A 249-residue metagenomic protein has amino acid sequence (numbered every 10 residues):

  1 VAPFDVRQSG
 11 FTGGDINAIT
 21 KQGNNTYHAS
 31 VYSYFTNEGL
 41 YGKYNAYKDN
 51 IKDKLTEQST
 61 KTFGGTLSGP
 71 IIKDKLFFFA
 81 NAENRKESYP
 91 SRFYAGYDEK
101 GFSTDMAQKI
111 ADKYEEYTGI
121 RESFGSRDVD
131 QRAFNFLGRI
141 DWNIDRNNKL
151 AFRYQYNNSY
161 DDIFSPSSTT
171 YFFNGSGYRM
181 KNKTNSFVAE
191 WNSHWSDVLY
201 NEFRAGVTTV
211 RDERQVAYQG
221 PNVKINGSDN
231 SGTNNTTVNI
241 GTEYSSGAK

Functional and structural regions predicted by a protein language model:
V1-Y34, G42, T62-K75: A beta-strand signature from Gram-negative outer-membrane beta-barrel systems, especially the internal plug domain
P3, S33-G39, N84-S88, Y156-Y160 (+1 more regions): Transmembrane beta-strands of outer-membrane beta-barrel pores
P3-D5, I51-D53, F124-S126: Short, P/G- and charge-enriched loop/turn segments at secondary-structure junctions
S9-F11, Y41-Y44, F79, Y89-Y94 (+3 more regions): Short, solvent-exposed loop/turn and secondary-structure capping segments
H28, T56-Y160, R179-Y200: Transmembrane beta-barrel wall of Gram-negative outer-membrane proteins
G39-S59: Surface-exposed strand-loop-strand hairpins of Gram-negative outer-membrane beta-barrel proteins
N45-K48, E116-E122, N230-V238: Short glycine/proline-rich turn/loop motifs
R132, N143-K249: Replace "related TpsB outer-membrane translocases also match" with "some related outer-membrane beta-barrels such as
